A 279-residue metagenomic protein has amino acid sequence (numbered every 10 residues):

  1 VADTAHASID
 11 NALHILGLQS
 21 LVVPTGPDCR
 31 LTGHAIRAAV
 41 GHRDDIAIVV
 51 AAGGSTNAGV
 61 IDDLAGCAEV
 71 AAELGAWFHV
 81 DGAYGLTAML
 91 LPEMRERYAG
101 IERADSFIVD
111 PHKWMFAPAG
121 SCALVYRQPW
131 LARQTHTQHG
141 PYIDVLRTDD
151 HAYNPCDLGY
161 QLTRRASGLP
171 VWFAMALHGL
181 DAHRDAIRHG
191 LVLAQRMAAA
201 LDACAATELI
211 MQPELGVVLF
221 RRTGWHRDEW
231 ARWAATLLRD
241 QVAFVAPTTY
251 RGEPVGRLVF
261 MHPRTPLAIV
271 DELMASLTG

Functional and structural regions predicted by a protein language model:
V1-R133: Conserved PLP-enzyme active-site core in the AAT-like
T4-H6, P27-D28, G54-T56, G85 (+10 more regions): Short, glycine-/Ser/Thr-/acidic-enriched flexible segments
L74, Y250-G279: PLP-dependent enzyme catalytic core of the Aspartate aminotransferase-like
A99-A205, Q212: Active-site C-terminal subdomain of aminotransferase-like
F173-A174, L219-R221, G256-M261: Short, hydrophobic beta-strand segments
E208-L237: Conserved PLP-binding catalytic core of the aspartate aminotransferase-like
Q212, V217, D240-R257: Conserved PLP cofactor-binding pocket of PLP-dependent enzymes
E229-L238, V270-T278: Short amphipathic alpha-helices in soluble, non-transmembrane regions that often serve as interface/regulatory elements
